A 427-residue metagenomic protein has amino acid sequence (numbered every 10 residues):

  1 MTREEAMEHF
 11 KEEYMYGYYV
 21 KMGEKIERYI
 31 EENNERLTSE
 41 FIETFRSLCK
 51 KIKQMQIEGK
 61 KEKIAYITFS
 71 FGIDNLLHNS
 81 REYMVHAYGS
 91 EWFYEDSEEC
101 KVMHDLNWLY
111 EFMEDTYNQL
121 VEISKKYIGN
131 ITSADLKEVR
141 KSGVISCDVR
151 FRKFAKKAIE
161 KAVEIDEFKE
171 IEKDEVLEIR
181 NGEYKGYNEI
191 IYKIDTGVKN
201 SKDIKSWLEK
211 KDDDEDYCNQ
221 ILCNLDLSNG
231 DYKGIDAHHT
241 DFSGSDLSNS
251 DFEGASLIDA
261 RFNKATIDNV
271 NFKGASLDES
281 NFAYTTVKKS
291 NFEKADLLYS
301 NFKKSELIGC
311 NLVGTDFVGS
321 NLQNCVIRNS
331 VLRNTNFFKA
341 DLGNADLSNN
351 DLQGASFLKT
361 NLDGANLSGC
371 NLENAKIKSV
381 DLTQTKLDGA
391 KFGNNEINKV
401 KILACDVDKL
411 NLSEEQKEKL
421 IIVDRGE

Functional and structural regions predicted by a protein language model:
M1-F10, I145-T240, G244, N249: Acidic, proline/glycine-rich low-complexity IDRs
G17-I64: Short N-terminal edge-element motif at the start of the domain
E62-R81: Elongated alpha-helical scaffolds
F71-N75, G89, N181-K185: Short, flexible loop/turn elements at secondary-structure junctions
H78-A87, I190-Y192: A short acidic (Asp/Glu
Y94-T132: Compact, glycine/acidic-enriched structural inserts
V121-K157: Alpha-helical bundle/repeat cores within regulatory domains of eukaryotic proteins
V198-E427: Tandem repeat scaffolds
